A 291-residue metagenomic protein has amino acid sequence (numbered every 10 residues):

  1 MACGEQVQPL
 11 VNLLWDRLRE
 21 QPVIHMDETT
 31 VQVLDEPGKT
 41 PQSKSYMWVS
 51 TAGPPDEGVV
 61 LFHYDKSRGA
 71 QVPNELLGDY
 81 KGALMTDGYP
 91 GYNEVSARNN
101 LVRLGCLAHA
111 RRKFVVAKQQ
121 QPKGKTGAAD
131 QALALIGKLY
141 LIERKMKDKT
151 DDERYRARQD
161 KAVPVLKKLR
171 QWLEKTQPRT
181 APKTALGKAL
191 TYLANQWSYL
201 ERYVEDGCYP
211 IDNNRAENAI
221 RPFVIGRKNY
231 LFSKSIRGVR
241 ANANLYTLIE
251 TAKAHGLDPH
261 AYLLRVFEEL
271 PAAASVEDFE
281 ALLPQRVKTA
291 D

Functional and structural regions predicted by a protein language model:
M1-D291: Catalytic center-proximal scaffold of phosphoryl-transfer enzymes
